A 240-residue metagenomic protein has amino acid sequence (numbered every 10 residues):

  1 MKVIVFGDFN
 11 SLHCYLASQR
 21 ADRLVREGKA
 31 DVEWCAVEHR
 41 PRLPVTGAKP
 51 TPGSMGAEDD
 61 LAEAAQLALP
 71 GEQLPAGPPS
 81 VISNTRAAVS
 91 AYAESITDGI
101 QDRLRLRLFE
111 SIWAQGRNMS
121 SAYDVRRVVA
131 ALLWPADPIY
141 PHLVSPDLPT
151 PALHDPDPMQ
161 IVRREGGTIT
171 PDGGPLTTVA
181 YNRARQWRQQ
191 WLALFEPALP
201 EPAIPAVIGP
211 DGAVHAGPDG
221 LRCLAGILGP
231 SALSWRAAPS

Functional and structural regions predicted by a protein language model:
M1-I4: Extreme N-terminal starter segment of soluble prokaryotic enzymes
F6-N10: Aromatic-flanked redox-active Cys/Sec active sites in thiol-based oxidoreductases, especially the WC-centered
Y15-R117, S234-S240: Structural alpha/beta surface segment adjacent to cysteine/selenocysteine redox centers across thiol/disulfide enzymes
S18-L24, L106-S240: C-terminal cap of thioredoxin/glutaredoxin-like
